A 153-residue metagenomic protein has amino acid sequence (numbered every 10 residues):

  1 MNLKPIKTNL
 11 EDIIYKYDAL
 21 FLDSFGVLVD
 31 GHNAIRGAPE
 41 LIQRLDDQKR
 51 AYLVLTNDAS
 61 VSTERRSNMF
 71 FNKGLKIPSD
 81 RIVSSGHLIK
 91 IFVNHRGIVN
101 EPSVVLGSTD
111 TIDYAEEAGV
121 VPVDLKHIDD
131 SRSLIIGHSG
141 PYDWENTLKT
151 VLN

Functional and structural regions predicted by a protein language model:
M1-N153: HAD-like aspartate-dependent phosphatase fold
